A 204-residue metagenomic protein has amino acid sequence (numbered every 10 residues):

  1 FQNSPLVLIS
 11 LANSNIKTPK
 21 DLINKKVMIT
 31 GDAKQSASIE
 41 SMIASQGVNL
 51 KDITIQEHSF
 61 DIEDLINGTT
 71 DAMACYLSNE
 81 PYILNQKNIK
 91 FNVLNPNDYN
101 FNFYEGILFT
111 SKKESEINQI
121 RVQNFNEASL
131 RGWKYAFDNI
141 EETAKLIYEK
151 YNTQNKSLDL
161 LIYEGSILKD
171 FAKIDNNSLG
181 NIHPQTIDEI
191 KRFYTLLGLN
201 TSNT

Functional and structural regions predicted by a protein language model:
F1-N49, I53-E57, D64, D71-C75 (+2 more regions): Short, glycine-/small- and polar/acidic-enriched structural segments that line small-molecule recognition paths
S4-L6, G106, E189: Change "...and in nucleic-acid phosphodiester-cleaving endonucleases..." to "...and in nucleic-acid processing enzymes
I16, V48-L50, I89, T153 (+1 more regions): Helix N-cap/coil-helix junction residues
E40-A44, N85, Y148, T195: Class I S-adenosyl-L-methionine
H58-T153: Pocket-lining segment of extracytoplasmic ligand-binding domains
E116-N200: Secondary-structure end/capping motifs
